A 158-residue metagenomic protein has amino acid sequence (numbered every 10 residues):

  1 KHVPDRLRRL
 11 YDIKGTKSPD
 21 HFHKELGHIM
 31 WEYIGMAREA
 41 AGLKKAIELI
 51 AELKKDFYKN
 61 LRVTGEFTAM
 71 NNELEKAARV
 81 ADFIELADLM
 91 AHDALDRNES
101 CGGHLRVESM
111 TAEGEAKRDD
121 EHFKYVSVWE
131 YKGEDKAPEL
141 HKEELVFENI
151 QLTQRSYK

Functional and structural regions predicted by a protein language model:
K1-K158: Glycine- and aromatic-enriched mobile tails/lids
